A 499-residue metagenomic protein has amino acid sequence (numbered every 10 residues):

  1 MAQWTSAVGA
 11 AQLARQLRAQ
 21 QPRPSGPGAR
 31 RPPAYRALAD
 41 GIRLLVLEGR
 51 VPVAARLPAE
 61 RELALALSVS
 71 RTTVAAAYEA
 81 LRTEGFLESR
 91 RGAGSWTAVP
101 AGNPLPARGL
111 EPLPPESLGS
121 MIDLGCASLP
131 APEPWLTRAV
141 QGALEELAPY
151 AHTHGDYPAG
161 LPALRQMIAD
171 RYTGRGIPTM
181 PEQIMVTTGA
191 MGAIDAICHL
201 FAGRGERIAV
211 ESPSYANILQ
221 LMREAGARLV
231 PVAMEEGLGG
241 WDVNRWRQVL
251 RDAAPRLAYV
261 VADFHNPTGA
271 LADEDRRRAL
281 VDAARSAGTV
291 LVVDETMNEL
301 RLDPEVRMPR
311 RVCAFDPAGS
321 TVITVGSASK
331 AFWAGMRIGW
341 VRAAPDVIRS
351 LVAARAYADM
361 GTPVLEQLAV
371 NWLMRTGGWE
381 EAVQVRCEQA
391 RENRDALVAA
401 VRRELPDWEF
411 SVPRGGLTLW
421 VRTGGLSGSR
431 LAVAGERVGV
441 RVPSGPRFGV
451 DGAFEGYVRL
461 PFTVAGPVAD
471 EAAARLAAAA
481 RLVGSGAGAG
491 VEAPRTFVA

Functional and structural regions predicted by a protein language model:
M1-E145, V352, A356-T362, M374 (+11 more regions): N-terminal basic, amphipathic alpha-helical segments
L87, R207, R228, V290 (+1 more regions): Residue-level detector of anion-binding/catalytic polar loops
P100-G102, A328, A343-V347, T376 (+2 more regions): Short loop segments at secondary-structure junctions
A151-A287, E299-A318, A390, A474 (+2 more regions): Conserved core of the PLP fold type I
V210, P231, V293, V370 (+1 more regions): Hydrophobic residues in well-ordered beta-strands that form the structural core
T321-R403, E409-S411: PLP-dependent aminotransferase class I/II
R447-G452: AMP-binding (ANL) adenylation modules
